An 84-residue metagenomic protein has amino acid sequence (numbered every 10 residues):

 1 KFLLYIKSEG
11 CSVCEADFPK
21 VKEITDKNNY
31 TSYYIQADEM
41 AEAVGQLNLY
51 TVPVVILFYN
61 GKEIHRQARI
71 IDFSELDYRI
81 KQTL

Functional and structural regions predicted by a protein language model:
K1-I24: Local sequence-structure signature of Cys/Sec-based thiol-disulfide redox active-site neighborhoods
I6-K7, T25, N29-A43: Thiol-based oxidoreductase modules, predominantly thioredoxin-like and allied folds used for disulfide exchange
S12-V13, E39-E42, I71: Short alpha-helical
M40, V52, I64: Active-site loop signature of alpha/beta-hydrolase-fold enzymes
A43-L47, R79: CheY-like receiver
L47-I56: Structural micro-motif
L57-L84: Non-catalytic, surface beta->alpha helical segment in thiol-disulfide oxidoreductase systems
